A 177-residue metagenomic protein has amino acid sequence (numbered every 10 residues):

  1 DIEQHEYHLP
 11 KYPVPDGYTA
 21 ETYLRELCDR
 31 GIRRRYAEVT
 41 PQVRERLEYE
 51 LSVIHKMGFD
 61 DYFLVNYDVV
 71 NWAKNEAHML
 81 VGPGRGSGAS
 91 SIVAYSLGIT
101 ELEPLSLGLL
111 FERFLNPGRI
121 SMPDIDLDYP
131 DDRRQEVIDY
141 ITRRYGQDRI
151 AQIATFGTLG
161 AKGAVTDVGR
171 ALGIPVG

Functional and structural regions predicted by a protein language model:
D1-G177: Phosphodiester-processing cores and adjacent nucleic acid-binding clamps
